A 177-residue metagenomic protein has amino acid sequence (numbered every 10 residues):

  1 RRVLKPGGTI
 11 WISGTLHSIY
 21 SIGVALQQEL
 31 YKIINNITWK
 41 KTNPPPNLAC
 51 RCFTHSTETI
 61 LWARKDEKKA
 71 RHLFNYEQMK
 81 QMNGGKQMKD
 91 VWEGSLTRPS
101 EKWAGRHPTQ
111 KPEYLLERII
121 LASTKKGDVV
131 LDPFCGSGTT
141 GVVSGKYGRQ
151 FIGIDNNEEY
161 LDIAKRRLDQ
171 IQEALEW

Functional and structural regions predicted by a protein language model:
R1-D162: Core catalytic lobe of class I
K165-W177: S-adenosyl-L-methionine
